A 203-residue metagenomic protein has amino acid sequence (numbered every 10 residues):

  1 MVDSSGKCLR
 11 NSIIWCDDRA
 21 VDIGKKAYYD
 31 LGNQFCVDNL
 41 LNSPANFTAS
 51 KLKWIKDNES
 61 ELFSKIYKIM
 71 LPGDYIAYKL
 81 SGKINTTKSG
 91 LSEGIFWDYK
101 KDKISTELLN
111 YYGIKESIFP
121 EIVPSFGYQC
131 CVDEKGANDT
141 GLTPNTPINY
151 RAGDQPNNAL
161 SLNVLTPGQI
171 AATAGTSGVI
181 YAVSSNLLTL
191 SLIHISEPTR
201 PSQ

Functional and structural regions predicted by a protein language model:
M1-L52: Active-site phosphate-binding/coordination module
M1-S4, L80-I84, V132-K135, L160-V164 (+2 more regions): Short acidic, glycine/serine/threonine-rich loops at helix termini
C16-I23, S177-Y181, L188-T189: Short gly/pro/ser/thr-enriched loop/turn and capping motifs at secondary-structure boundaries
F35-G153: Gly/Ser/Thr-rich active-site cleft segment
I69, N145-S161, Q169-T173, V179-I180: Short glycine-aspartate micro-motif
I193-Q203: Single conserved hydrophobic/aromatic residue that forms the stacking wall/gate of nucleotide- or nucleobase-binding
